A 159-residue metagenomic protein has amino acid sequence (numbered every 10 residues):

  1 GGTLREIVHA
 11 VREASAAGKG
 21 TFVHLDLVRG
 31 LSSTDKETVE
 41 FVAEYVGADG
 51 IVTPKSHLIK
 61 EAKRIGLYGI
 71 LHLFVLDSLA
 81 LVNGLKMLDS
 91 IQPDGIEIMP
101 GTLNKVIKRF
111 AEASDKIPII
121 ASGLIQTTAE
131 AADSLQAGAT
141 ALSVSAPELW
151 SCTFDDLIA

Functional and structural regions predicted by a protein language model:
G1-T3, F22-L31, V46-S56, I70-L79 (+2 more regions): Catalytic beta/alpha-barrel core
G1-T3, P100-V106, G123-I158: Glycine-rich phosphate-binding active-site loops on the catalytic face of alpha/beta enzymes
I7-V23, K36, E44-V46, K60-H72 (+2 more regions): Alpha-helix-loop-beta-strand connector modules within alpha/beta enzyme cores
T34-E40, S78-D89, T127-A131: Short, acidic/polar
Y45-V46, I65, S90-I91, A137-G138: Structural motif
H57-L58, E148: Alpha-helix capping/helix-boundary segments
N83-A111: Strongly charged, low-complexity linkers/loops
